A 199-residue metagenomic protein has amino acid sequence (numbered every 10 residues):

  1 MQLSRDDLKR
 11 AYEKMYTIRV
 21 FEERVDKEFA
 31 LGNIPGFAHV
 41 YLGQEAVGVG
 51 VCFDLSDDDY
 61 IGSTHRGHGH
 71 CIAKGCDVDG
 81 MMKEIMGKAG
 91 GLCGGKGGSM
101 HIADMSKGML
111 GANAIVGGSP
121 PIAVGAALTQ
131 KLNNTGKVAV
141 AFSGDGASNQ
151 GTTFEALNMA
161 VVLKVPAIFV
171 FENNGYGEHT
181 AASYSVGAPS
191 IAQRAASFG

Functional and structural regions predicted by a protein language model:
M1-P35, D57: Cofactor-/ligand-binding subdomain signature composed of acidic, glycine-rich, tryptophan-containing flexible loops
E23-D26, N33-L163, A181-G187, A192-G199: Cofactor-binding active-site loop characterized by glycine-rich and histidine/acidic residues
R66, E172-G175: Short, ordered loop/turn segments at secondary-structure junctions
A167-V170: Short hydrophobic alpha-helical runs that function as membrane-insertion/retention elements
G177-H179: A short acidic, helix-capping loop that chelates divalent metal ions and anchors anionic groups
